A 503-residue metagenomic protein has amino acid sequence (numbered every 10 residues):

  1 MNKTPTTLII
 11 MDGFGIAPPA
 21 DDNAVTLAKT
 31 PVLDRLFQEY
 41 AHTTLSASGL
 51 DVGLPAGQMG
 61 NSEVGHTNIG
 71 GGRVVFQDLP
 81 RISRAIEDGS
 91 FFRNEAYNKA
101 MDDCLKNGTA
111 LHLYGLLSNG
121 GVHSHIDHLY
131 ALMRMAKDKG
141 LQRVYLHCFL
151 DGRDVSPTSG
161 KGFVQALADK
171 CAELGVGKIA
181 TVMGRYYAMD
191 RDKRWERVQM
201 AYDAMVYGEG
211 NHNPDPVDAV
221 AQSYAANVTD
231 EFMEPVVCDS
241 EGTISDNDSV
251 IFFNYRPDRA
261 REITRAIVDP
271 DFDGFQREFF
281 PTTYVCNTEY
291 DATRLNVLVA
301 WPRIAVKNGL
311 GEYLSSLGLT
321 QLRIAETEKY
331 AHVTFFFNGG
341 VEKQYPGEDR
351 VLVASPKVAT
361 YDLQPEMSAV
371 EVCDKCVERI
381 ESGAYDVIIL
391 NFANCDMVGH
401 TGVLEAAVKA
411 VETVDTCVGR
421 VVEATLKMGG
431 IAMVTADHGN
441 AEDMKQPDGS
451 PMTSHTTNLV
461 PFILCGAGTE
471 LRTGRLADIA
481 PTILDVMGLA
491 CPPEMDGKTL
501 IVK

Functional and structural regions predicted by a protein language model:
M1-K503: Feature captures the catalytic ectodomains and active-site-proximal regions of enzymes that hydrolyze or transfer
